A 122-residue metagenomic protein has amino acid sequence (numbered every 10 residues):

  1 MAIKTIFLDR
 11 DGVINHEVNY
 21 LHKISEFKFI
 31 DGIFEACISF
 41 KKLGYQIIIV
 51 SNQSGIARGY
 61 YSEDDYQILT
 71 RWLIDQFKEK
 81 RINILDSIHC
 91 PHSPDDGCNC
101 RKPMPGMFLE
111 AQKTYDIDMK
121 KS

Functional and structural regions predicted by a protein language model:
M1-I48: Active-site neighborhood of HAD-like aspartate-dependent phosphohydrolases
I24-K28, Y61-I68, K102-P103: Alpha-helix N-cap and loop-to-helix initiation/capping positions
I33, C37-T70, I84-D96: Substrate-recognition element of Asp-dependent hydrolases with the DxDx(T/V) motif
L73-K78, Q112: Conserved hydrophobic residues forming the short capping helix/wall of the S-adenosyl-L-methionine
F77-N83, D116: Short helix-capping segments at alpha-helix termini
R101-S122: Conserved Lys-Pro-Asp/Glu-containing loop-to-beta segment of HAD-superfamily phosphomonoesterases, centered on
